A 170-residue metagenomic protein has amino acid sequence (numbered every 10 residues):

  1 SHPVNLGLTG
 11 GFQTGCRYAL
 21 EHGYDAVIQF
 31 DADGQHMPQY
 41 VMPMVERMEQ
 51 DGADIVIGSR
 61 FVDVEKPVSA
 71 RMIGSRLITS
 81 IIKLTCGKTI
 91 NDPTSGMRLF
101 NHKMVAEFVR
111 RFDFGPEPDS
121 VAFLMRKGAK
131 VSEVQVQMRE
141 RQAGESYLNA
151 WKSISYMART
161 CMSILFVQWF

Functional and structural regions predicted by a protein language model:
S1, I57, E133-Q135: Structural signal for conserved beta-strand scaffold positions within catalytic alpha/beta enzyme cores
P3-V4, L8-E21, A26, P38-F114 (+1 more regions): Acceptor/aglycone-binding surface of glycosyltransferases and processive sugar-polymer synthases
A32: Cys/His-dense Zn2+-coordinating finger/ribbon modules
Q35: Glycine/small-residue-rich loop that forms an oxyanion/phosphate-binding "nest" at active or ligand-binding sites
T89, R111-F112, A122-R139: Catalytic donor-sugar/metal-binding loop of nucleotide-sugar-dependent glycosyltransferases
D119: Cell-envelope/extracellular polymer assembly enzymes that use nucleotide-activated donors
F170: Active-site-adjacent helix/loop segment of glycosyltransferases that harbors family-specific signature motifs
